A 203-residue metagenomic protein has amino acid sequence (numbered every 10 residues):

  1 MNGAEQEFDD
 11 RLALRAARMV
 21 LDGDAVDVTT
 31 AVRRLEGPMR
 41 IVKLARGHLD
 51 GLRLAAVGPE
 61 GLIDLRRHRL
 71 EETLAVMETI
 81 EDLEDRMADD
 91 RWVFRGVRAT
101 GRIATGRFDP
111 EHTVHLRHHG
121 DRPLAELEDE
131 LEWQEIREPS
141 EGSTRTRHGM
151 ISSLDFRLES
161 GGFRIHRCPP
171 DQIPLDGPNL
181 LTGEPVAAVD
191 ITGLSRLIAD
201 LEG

Functional and structural regions predicted by a protein language model:
N2-E111, H119-G203: Catalytic core of pol beta-like nucleotidyltransferases
